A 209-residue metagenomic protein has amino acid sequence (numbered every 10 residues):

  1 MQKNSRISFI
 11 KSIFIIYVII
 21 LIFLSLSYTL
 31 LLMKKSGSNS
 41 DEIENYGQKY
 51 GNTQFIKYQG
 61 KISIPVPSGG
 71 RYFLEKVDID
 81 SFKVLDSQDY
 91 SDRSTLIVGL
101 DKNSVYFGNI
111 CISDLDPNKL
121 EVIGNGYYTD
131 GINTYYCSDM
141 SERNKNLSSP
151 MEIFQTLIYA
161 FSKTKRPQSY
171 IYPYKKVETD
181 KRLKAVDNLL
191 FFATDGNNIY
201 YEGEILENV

Functional and structural regions predicted by a protein language model:
Q2-L21: N-terminal Sec-pathway targeting helices
N4, S27-Y28: Helix-centric, low-specificity signal for extended rod-like, repetitive segments
S12, Y28-T29: N-terminal alpha-helical membrane-insertion module
S25, L31-V209: Non-catalytic tandem-repeat scaffold regions and their flanking low-complexity/translocation tails
